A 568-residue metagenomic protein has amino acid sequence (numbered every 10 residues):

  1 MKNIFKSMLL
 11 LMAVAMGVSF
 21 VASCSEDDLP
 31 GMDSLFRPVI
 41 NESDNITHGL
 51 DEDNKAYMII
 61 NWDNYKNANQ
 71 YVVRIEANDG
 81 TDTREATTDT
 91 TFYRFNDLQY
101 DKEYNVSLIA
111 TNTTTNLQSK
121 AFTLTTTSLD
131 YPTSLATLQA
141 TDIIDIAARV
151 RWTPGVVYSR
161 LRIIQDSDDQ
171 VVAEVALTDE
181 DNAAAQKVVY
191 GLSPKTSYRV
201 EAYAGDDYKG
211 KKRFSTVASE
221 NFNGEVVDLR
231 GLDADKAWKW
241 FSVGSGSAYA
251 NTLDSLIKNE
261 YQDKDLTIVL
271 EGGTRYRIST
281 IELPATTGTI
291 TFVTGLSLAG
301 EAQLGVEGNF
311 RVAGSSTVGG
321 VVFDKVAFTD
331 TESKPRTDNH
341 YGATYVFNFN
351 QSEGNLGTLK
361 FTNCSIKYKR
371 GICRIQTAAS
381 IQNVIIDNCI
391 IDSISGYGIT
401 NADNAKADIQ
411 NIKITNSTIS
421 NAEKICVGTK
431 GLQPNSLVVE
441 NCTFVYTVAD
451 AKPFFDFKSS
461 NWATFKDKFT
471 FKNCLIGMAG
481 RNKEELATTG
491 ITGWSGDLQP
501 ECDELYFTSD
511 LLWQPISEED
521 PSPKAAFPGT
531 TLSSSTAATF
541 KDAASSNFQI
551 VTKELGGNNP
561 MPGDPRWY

Functional and structural regions predicted by a protein language model:
M1-L10: Bacterial N-terminal signal peptides that target proteins for export
S19-S23: C-terminal motif of bacterial Sec signal peptides marking the signal peptidase cleavage site
S25-N67, Y100, T115-V156, P194 (+1 more regions): Pro/Thr/Ser/Gly-rich low-complexity, intrinsically disordered linker/stalk tracts
Q70-D101, T113-T114, R162-S193: Recognizes extended acidic, P/S/T-rich segments that occur within or adjacent to Ig-like beta-sandwich modules
F95-L117, V189-G210: Beta-strand-rich modules
N223-L270, R277, K553-P562, W567: Acidic Gly/Asp/Thr-rich repetitive segments characteristic of extracellular carbohydrate-active and adhesion proteins
D254, Q262-I290, S297-N309: N-terminal extracellular ligand-recognition/capping segment immediately after the signal peptide
T289-I290, T294-Y568: Extracellular beta-rich repeat passengers
